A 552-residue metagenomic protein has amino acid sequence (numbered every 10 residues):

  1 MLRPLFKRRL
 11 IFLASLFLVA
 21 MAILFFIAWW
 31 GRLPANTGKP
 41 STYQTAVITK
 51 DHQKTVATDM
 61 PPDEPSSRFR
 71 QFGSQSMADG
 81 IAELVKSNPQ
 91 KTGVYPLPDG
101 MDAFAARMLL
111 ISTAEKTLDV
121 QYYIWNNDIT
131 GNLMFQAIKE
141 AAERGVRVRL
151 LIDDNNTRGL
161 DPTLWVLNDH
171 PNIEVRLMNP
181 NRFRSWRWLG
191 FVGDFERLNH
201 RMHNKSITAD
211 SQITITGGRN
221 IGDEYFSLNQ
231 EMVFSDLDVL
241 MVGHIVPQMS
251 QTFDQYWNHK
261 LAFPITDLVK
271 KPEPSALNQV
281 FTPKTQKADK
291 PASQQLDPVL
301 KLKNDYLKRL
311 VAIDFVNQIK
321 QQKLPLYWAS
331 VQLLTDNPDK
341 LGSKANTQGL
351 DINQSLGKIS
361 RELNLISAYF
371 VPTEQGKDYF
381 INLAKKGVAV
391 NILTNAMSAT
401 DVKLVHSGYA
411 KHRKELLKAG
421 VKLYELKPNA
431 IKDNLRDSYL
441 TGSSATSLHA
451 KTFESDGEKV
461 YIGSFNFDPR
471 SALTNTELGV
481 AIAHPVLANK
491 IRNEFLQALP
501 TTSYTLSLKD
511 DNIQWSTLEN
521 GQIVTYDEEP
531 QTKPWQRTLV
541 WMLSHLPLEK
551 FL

Functional and structural regions predicted by a protein language model:
L2-R176, P180-H200, A209-L552: Charged, low-complexity intrinsically disordered terminal segments
